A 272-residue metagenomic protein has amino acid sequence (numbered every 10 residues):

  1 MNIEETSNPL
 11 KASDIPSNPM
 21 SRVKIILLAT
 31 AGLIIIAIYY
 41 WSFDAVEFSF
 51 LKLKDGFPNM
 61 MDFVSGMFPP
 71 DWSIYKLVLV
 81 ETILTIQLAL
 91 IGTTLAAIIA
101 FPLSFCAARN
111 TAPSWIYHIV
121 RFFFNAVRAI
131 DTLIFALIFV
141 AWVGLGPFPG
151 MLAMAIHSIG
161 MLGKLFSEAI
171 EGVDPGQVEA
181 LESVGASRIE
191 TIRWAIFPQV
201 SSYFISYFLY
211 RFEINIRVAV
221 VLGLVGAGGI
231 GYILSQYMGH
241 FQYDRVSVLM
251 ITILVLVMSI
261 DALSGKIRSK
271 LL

Functional and structural regions predicted by a protein language model:
M1-T94, C106, S114: N-terminal, non-cleaved signal-anchor transmembrane helix
F43, S247-L272: C-terminal transmembrane helix and the adjacent membrane-cytosol boundary/short C-terminal tail of inner/organellar
L79-Q87, V120-V127, L209, E213 (+1 more regions): Alpha-helical membrane-interface segments at transmembrane helix boundaries
T93-F101, F105, R109, L133 (+8 more regions): Hydrophobic positions within alpha-helical transmembrane segments of bacterial inner-membrane proteins
L103-A136, L165-E168: Cytoplasmic-entry segments and transmembrane alpha-helices of multi-pass inner-membrane transporters
F124-S158: Generic hydrophobic transmembrane alpha-helix motif, especially the helices
A141, V218-I253, L272: Glycine-rich helix-loop "coupling/hinge" segments at transmembrane-helix boundaries in multipass transporters
L145-R211, A262: Membrane-cytosol interface at the C-terminal ends of specific transmembrane alpha-helices in multi-pass membrane
